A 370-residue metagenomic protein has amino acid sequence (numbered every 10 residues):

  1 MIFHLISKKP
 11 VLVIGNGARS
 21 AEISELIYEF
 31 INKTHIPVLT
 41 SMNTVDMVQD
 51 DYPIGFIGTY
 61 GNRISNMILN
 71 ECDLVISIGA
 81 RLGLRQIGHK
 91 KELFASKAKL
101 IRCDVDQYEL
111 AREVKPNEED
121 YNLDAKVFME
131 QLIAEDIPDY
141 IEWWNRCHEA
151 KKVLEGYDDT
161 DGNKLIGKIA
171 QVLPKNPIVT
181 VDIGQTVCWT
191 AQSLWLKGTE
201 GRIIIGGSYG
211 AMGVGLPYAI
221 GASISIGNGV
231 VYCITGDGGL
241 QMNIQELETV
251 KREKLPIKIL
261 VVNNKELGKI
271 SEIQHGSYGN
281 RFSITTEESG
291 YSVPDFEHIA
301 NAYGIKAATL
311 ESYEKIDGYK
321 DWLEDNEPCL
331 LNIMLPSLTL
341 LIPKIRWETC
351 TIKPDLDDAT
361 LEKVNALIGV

Functional and structural regions predicted by a protein language model:
M1-P10, F30, L69-E71, K168-P177 (+2 more regions): Glycine-rich phosphate/diphosphate-binding loops that line cofactor/substrate pockets in enzymes
K9-A21, I31: Glycine-rich phosphate/diphosphate-binding loops and the adjacent beta-loop-alpha structural elements that coordinate
S20, G83-R85, C188, L338-L340: Short glycine-rich, flexible loops that bind phosphorylated cofactors or substrates
I31-T34, I87-Q107, E200, P343-D358: A short, gly/pro- and small-residue-rich
I36-M42, I101-D104, I259-V262: Short internal beta-strands
T44-N145: Glycine-rich, acidic loop regions that bind phosphate or pyrophosphate groups
N62, L69-E71, E113, N122 (+2 more regions): Thiamine diphosphate
N145-A222: Active-site diphosphate/adenylate-binding microenvironment
